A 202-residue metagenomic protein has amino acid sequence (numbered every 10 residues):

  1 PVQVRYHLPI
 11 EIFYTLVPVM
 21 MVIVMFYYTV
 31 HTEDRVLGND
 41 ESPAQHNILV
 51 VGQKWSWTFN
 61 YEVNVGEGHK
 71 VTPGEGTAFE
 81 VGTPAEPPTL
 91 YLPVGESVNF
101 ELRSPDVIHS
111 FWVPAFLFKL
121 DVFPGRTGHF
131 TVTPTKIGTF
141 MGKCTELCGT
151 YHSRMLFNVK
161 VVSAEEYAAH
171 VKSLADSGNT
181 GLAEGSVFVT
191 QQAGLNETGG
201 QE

Functional and structural regions predicted by a protein language model:
P1-E202: Non-transmembrane, membrane-proximal soluble domains of secreted or membrane proteins
